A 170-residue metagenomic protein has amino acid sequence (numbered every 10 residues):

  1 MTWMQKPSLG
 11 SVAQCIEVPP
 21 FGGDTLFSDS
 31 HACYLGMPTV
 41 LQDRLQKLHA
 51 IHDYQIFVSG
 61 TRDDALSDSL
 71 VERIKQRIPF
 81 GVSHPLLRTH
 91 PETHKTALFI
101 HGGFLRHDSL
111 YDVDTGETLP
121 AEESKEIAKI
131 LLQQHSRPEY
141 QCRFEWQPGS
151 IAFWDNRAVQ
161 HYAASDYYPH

Functional and structural regions predicted by a protein language model:
M1-I151, N156-H170: Non-heme Fe(II) oxygenase catalytic core, chiefly the N-lobe of the double-stranded beta-helix
